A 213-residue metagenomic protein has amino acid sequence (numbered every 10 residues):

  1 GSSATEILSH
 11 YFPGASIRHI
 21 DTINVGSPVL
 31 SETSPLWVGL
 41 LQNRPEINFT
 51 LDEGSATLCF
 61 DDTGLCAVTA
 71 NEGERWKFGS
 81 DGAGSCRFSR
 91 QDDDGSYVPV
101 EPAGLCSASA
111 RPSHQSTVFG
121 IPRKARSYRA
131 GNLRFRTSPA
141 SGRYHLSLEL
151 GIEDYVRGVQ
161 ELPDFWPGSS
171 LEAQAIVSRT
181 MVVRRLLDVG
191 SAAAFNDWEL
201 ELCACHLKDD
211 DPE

Functional and structural regions predicted by a protein language model:
G1-E213: Conserved, single-site charged/polar hotspot
